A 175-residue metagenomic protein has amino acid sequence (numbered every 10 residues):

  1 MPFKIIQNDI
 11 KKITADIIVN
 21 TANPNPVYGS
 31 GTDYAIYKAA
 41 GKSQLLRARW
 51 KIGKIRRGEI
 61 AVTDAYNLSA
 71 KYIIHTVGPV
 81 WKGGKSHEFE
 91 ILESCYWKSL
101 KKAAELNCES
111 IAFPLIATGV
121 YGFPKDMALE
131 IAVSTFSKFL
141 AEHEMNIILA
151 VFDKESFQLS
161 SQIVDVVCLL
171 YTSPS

Functional and structural regions predicted by a protein language model:
M1-L106: Glycine-/small-residue-enriched capping loops at alpha/beta junctions
I91-Y96, K125-V133: Charged helix-capping and loop-helix junction motifs
E105-Y121: Short, glycine-/small-residue-enriched flexible loop/hinge segments at domain edges that mediate gating
F123, I131-A132, E142-N146: Short acidic, glycine/proline-enriched helix-loop-strand junctions
I148-V151: Short internal beta-strands
Y171-S175: Conserved small/polar residues in nucleotide/adenosyl-binding loops
